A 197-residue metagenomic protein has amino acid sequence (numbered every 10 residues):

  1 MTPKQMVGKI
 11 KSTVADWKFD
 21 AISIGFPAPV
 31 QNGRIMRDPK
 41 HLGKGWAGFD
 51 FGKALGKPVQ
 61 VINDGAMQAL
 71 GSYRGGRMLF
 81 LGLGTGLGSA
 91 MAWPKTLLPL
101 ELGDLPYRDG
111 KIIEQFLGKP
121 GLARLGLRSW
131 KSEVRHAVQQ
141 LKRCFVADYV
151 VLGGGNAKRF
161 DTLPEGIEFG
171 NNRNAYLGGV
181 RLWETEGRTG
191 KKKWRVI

Functional and structural regions predicted by a protein language model:
M1-K18, K111-V151, G155-I197: Adenine-nucleotide phosphate-binding core of ATP-dependent small-molecule kinases
M1-S23, P27-R77, F116-L117, E165-G187: Glycine-rich phosphate-binding loop and adjoining helix at the ATP-binding site of ATP-dependent phosphoryl-transfer
S23-P27, F80-G86, G153: Short beta-strand segments
A28, L70, L87-W93: Short beta-strand scaffold segments in enzyme catalytic cores
K53-Q68, L97-E133: Glycine-rich phosphate-binding loop plus the immediately following alpha-helix
A66, G86, A157: Catalytic metal-binding/acid-base residues of hydrolase active sites
G71-G75, F80-L83, K142-C144: Solvent-exposed alpha-helices and their adjacent loops that cap or buttress functional pockets in soluble metabolic
L79-L81, M91-W93, L100: Short, glycine-/small-residue-rich phosphate/pyrophosphate-handling segment
